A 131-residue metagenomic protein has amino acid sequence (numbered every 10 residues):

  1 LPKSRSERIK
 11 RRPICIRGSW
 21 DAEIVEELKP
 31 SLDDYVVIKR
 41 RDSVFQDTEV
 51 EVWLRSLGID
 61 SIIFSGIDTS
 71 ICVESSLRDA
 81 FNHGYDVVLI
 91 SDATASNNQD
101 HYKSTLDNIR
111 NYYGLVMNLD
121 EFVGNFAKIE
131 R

Functional and structural regions predicted by a protein language model:
L1-L57: Active-site alpha/beta core segments
P2-S6, F81-N82, T105-N108: Short, hinge-like loop/turn segments at secondary-structure boundaries
D60, D86, L115: Residue-level detector of anion-binding/catalytic polar loops
I63-I67, G84-Q99: A short glycine-rich beta-strand->turn/loop micro-motif centered on a GG-aromatic cluster
V73-H83: Short Gly/Thr/Asp-enriched flexible loops that form oxyanion-binding sites at enzyme active sites
N98-R110: Active-site-proximal loop->helix
Y113-R131: A charged, well-structured terminal subsegment
